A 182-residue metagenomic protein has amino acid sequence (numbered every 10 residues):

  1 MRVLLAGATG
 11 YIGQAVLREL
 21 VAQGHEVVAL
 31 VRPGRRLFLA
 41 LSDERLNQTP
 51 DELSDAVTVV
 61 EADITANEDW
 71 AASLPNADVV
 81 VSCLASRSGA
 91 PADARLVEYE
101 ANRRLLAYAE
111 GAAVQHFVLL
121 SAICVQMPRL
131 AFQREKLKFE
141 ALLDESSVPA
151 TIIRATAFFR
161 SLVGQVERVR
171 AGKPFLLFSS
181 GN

Functional and structural regions predicted by a protein language model:
R2, D78-V79, H116: Structural motif
V3-H25, A29: N-terminal Rossmann NAD(P)H-binding glycine-rich loop of SDR-like oxidoreductase domains
E26, A56-T58, P149-T151, P174: Conserved beta-strand segments of alpha/beta enzyme cores
V31-P33: Residues in the short beta-alpha loop(s) of Rossmann-like NAD(P)-binding domains
R35-L39, D43-A112, C124-Q126: NAD(P)H-binding glycine-rich loop region in Rossmannoid oxidoreductase-like domains and their noncatalytic homologs
S86-G172: Glycine-/Pro-rich loop/turn segments that contact NAD(P) or position catalytic residues in Rossmann-like domains
S179-N182: Glycine-rich "substrate-gating" loop/helix at the edge of Rossmann-like oxidoreductase active sites
